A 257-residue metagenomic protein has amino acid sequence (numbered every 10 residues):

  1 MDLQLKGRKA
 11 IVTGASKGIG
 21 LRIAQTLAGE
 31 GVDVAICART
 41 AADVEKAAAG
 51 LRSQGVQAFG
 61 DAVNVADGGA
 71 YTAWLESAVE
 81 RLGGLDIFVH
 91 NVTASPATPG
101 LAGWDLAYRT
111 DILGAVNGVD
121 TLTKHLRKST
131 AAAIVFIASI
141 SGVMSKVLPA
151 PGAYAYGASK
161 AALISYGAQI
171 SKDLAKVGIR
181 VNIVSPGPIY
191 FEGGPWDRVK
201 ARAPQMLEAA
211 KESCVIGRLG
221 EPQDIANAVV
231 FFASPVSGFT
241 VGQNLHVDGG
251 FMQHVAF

Functional and structural regions predicted by a protein language model:
K6, V230, V241-F257: Short C-terminal tail/terminal secondary-structure segment of NAD(P)H-dependent dehydrogenase/reductase domains
S16-G18: Conserved glycine-rich cofactor-binding loop
A42, A62-W74, Q223-D224: The beta1-alpha1 cofactor-binding region of Rossmann-like NAD(H)/NADP(H)-dependent oxidoreductases
S53, K176, P186-C214, H254-F257: A glycine/serine/threonine-rich, flexible loop-to-helix segment that serves as the NAD(P) cofactor-binding "lid"
A94, L101-D120, V135, L163 (+1 more regions): Catalytic Tyr-X3-Lys loop
A94-P99, V135-A162, G167-K176, P188-I189: Catalytic loop of short-chain dehydrogenase/reductase
T110-T130, G142, S171-K172, K176 (+1 more regions): Amphipathic alpha-helical dimer-interface segment in Rossmann-like NAD(P)H-dependent oxidoreductases
A175, R180, T240-G242: Short, small/polar-rich loop/turn modules that mediate ligand/substrate recognition or access, typified
